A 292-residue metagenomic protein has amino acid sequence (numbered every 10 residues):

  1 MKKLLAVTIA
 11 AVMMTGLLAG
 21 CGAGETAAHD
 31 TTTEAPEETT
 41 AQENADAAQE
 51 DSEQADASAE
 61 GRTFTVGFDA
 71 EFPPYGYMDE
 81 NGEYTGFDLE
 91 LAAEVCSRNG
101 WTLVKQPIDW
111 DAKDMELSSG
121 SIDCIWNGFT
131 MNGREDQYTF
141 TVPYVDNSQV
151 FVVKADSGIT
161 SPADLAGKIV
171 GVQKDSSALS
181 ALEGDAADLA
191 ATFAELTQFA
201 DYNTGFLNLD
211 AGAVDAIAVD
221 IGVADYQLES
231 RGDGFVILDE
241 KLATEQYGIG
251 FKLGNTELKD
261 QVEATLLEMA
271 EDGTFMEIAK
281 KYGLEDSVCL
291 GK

Functional and structural regions predicted by a protein language model:
L17-A35, A41-Q42: Bacterial lipoprotein signal-peptidase II cleavage site
D56-G128, Q261, K281: Extracytoplasmic small-molecule ligand-binding "clamshell" domains of the periplasmic binding protein/Venus flytrap
A70, D146-V153, I221, D225 (+2 more regions): Periplasmic-binding protein-like
A70-P73, Y84-S97, F129, V150-N203 (+2 more regions): Bilobed "Venus flytrap"/periplasmic-binding protein-like clamshell domains and structurally analogous long
L89, V104-M115, L196-A211, E245: Short helix-initiation/N-cap motifs at beta->coil->alpha
L89-R98, A163, K168-I169, K174-S177 (+1 more regions): Extended ligand-binding regions for polar small-molecule ligands
A93, S97, T102-D164, V236 (+1 more regions): Acidic, polar ligand-binding/catalytic clefts
A112, G128-Q137, A181-G184, N208-A243: A ligand-binding cleft/hinge motif common to bilobed small-molecule-binding domains
